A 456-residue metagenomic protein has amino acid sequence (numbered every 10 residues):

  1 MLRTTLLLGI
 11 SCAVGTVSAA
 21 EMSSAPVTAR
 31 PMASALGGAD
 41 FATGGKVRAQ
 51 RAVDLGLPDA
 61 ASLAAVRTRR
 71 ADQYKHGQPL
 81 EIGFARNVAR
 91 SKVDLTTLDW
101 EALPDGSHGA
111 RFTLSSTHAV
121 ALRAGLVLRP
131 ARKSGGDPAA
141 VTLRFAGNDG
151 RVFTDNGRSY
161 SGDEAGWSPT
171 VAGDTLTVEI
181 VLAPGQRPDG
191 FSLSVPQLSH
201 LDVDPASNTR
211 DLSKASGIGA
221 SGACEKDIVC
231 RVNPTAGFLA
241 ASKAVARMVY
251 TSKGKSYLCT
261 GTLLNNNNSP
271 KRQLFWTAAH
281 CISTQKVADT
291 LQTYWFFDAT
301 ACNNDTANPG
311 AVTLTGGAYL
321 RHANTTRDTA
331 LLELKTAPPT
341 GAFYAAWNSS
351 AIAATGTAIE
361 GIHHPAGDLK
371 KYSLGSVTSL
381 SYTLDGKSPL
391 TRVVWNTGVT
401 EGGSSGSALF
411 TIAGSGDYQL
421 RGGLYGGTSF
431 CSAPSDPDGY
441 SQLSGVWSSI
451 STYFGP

Functional and structural regions predicted by a protein language model:
M1-S18: Gram-negative bacterial Sec-dependent N-terminal signal peptides
A19-T113, T154-N265: Protease-domain processing segments flanking chymotrypsin-fold serine proteases, especially trypsin-like
S107, S116-R123: Extended extracellular/luminal ectodomain segments enriched in beta-structured repeat modules
L114-S116, L126-P130, S252: Non-cytosolic beta-sheet module surface loops
P130-R151: Short, surface-exposed beta-strand/strand-loop-strand elements in extracellular ectodomains
T170-V393, G402: Serine endopeptidase catalytic core focused on the charge-relay Asp
N265-N266, L274-F275, Q292, N303-T315 (+3 more regions): C-terminal subregion of chymotrypsin/trypsin-like serine protease catalytic domains
